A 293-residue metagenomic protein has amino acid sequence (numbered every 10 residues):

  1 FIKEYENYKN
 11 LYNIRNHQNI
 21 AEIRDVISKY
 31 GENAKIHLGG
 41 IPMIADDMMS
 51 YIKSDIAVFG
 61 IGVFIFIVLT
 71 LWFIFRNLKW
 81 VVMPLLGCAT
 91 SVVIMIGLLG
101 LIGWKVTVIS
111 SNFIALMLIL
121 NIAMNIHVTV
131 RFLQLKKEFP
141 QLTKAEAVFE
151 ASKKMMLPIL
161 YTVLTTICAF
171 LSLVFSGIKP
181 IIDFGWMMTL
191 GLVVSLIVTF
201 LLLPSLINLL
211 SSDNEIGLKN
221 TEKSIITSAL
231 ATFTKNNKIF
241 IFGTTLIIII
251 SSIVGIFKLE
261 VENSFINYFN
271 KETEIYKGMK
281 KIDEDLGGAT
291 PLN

Functional and structural regions predicted by a protein language model:
F1-L78: Extracytoplasmic
M48-G60, A151-P158, T162, M187-G191 (+2 more regions): Loop-to-transmembrane-helix entry motif
S54-V106, S176-K179: Interfacial segments of transmembrane alpha-helices in multi-pass membrane proteins
V63-L71, G87, S91, S110 (+4 more regions): Alpha-helical transmembrane segments of integral membrane proteins
L101, L118-F132, M156-S176, P180-N220: Transmembrane alpha-helices and their membrane-interface boundaries in multi-pass membrane transporters and channels
L135-L164: Helix-loop junctions and hydrophobic alpha-helical segments within the transmembrane domains of large membrane
F200, P204-S205, D213-F265, T273-K280: Signature of alpha-helical transmembrane segments and their immediate interfacial
E274-K277, D283-L292: Membrane-proximal juxtamembrane linkers immediately C-terminal to transmembrane helices
